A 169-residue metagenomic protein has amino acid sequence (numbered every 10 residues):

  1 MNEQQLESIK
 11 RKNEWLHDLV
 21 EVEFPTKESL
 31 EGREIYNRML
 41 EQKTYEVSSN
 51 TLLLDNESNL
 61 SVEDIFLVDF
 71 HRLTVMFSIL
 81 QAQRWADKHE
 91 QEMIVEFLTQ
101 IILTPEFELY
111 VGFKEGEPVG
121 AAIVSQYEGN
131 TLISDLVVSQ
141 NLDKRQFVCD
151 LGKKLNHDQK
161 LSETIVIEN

Functional and structural regions predicted by a protein language model:
M1-V62, I165-N169: Acyl-donor-binding surface of acyltransferase catalytic domains
N2-S8, Q81-T99, T104, G129-N169: Acyl-donor binding region in acyl/amide transferases
Q4-Q5, N13, T74, T99-I101 (+1 more regions): Generic structural signal for short, flexible, solvent-exposed coil/loop and linker residues
Q42, N50-F97: Short amphipathic alpha-helix that is part of the acyltransferase structural core
Y45, K88-Q91, V111-K114: A short linear-motif detector with a strong N-terminal bias
T51-L60, V111-K114, G129, I133: Short N-terminal helix-initiation segments at or just after the protein's N-terminus
E106-G120: Conserved beta-hairpin
V124-E128: A short acidic/small-residue loop/turn micro-motif
